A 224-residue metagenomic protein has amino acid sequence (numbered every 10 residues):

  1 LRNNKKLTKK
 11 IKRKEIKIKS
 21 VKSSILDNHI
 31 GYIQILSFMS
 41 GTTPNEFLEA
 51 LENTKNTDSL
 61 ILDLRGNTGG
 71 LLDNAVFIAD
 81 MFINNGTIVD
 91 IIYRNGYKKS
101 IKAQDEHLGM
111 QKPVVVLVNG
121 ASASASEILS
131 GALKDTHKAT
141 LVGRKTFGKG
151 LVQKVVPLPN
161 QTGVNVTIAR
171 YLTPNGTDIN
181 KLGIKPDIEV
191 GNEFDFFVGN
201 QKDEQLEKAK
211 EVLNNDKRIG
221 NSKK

Functional and structural regions predicted by a protein language model:
L1-P159: Cleft-lining beta-strand/loop regions that shape enzyme active-site pockets
G31-I33, V164-V166, I179: Short hydrophobic-aromatic micro-motifs
L158-N160, N165-A169: Short acidic, Pro/Gly- and aromatic-enriched capping/linker segments at domain boundaries
I179, E189, D195-K224: Conserved functional hotspot residues or short segments at active or partner-binding sites across diverse domains
